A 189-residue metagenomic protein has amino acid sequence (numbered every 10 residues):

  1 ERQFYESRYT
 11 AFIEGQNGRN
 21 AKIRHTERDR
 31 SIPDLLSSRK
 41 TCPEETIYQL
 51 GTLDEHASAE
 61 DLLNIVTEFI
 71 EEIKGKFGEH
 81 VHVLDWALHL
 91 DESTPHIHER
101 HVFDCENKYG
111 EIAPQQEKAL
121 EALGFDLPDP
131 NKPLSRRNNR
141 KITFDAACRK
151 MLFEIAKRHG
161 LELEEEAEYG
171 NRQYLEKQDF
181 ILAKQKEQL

Functional and structural regions predicted by a protein language model:
E1-Q188: N-terminal nicking endonuclease/strand-transfer module with a His-rich metal-binding environment and a catalytic Tyr
